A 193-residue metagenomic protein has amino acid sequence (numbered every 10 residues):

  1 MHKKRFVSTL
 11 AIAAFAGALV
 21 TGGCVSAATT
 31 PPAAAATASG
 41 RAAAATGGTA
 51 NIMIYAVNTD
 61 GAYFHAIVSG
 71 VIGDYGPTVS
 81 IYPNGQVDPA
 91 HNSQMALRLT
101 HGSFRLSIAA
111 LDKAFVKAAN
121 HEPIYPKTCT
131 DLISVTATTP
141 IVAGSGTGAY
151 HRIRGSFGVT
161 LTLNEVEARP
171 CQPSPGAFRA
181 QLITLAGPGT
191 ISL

Functional and structural regions predicted by a protein language model:
M1-T30: Secretory targeting and sorting signals
V20-T46: C-terminal region of N-terminal signal peptides and the immediate post-cleavage residues of exported proteins
A36-L193: Beta-strand-enriched cores of mature, soluble protein domains
